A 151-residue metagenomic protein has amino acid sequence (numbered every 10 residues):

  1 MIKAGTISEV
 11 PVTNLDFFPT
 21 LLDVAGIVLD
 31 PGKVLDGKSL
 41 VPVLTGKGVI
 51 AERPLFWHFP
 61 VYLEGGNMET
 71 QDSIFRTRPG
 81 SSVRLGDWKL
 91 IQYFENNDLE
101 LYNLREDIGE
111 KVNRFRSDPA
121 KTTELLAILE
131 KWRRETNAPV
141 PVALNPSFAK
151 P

Functional and structural regions predicted by a protein language model:
M1-A4, V10, L15-F18, L22-E100 (+3 more regions): C-terminal cap/loop subdomain of S1 sulfatases and analogous C-terminal strand-loop tails that border
L104, P119-T122: C-terminal structured subdomain/cap of oxidoreductase catalytic cores
D107: Intrinsically disordered, low-complexity polar regions and short flexible loop motifs
V112-A120: Active-site-proximal N-terminal segment of extracellular/periplasmic enzymes that hydrolyze or transfer
L125-L129, R133: Short amphipathic alpha-helical coiled-coil/interface segments
W132-A143: Bilobed periplasmic-binding protein-like "clamshell/Venus-flytrap" ligand-binding domains
P141-P151: Short, charged, surface-exposed hinge/linker loops at domain edges that act as mobile lids or interdomain connectors
